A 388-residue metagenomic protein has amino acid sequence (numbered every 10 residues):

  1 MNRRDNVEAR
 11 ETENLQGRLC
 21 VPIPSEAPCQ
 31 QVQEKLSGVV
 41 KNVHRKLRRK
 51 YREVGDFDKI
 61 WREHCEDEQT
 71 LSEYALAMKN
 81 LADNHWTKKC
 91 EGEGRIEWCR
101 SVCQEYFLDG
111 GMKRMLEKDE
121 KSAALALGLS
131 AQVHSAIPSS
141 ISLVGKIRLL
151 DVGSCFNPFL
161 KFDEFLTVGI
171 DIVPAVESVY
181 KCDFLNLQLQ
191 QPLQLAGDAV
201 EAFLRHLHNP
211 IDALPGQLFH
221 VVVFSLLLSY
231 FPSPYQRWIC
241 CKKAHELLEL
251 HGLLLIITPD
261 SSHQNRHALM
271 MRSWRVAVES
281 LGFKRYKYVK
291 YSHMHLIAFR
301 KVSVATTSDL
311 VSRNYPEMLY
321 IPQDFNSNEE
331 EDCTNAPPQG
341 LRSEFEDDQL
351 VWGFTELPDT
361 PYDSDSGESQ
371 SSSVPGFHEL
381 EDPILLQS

Functional and structural regions predicted by a protein language model:
M1-R148, N157-F162, T307, R313-P375 (+2 more regions): N-terminal accessory regions of S-adenosyl-L-methionine
L150-G153, D171: Conserved S-adenosyl-L-methionine
V176-G216: S-adenosyl-L-methionine
L193, F203-R205, Y230-A244: A short, conserved alpha-helix within the catalytic core of class I
N209-A213, Q217-Y235: A short SAM/SAH-binding and catalytic strip from SAM-dependent methyltransferases
D212-G216, Q236-L253: A short glycine-rich, Lys/Arg-flanked "PGG" loop and its adjoining helix->strand segment in the class I
L253-S280: Conserved class I S-adenosyl-L-methionine
M271-Y288, R300-L310: A SAM-dependent methyltransferase catalytic signature shared across enzymes that methylate proteins
